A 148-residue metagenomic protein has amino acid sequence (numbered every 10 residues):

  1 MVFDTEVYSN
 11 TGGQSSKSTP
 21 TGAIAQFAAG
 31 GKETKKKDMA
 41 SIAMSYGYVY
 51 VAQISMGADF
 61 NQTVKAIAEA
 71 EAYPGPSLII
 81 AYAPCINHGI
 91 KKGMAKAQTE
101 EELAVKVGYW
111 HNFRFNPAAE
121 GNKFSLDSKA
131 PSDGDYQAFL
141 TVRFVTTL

Functional and structural regions predicted by a protein language model:
M1-A28: Catalytic or ion-translocation cores adjacent to nucleophile or general acid/base/metal-coordination motifs in diverse
V2-S9, M56-F60, P84-C85: Acidic, glycine-rich active-site loops and adjacent beta-strand->loop/helix elements that engage anionic groups
G12-T21, D38-Y46, G93-K96, P117-A130: Noncatalytic linker/hinge segments flanking ATPase motor cores
T19-Y73: Conserved thiamine diphosphate
G57, T63-L148: Glycine/aspartate-rich loop-and-adjacent alpha/beta segment that forms the canonical ThDP
